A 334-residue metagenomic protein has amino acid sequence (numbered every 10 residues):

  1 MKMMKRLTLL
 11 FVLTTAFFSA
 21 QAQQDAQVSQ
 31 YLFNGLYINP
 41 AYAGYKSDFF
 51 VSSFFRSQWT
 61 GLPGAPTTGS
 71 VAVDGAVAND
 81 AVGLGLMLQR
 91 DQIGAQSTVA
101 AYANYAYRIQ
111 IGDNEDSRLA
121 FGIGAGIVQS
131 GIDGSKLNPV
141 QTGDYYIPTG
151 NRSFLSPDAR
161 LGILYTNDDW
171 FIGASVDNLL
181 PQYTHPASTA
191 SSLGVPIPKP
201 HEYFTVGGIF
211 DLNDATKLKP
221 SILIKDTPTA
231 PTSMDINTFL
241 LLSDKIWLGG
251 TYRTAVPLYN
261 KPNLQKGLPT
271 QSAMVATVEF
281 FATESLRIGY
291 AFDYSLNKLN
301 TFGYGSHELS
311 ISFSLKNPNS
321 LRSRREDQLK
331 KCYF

Functional and structural regions predicted by a protein language model:
M1-D25, T238, C332-F334: Bacterial Sec-dependent N-terminal signal peptides
Q23-F334: Subset of outer-membrane beta-barrel
